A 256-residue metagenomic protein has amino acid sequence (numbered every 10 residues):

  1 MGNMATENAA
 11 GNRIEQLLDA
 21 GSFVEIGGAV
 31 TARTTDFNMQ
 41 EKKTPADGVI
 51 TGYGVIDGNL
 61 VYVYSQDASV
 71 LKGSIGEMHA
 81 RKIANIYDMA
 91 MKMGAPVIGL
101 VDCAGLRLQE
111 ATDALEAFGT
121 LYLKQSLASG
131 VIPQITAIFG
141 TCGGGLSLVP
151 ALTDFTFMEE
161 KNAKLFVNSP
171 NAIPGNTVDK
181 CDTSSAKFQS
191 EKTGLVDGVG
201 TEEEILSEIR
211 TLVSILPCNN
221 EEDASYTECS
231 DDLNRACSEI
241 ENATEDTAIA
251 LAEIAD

Functional and structural regions predicted by a protein language model:
M1-I135, T141, L146, L152-A163 (+1 more regions): Terminal-region recognition feature
V167-T177, D182-Q189: Catalytic or ion-translocation cores adjacent to nucleophile or general acid/base/metal-coordination motifs in diverse
